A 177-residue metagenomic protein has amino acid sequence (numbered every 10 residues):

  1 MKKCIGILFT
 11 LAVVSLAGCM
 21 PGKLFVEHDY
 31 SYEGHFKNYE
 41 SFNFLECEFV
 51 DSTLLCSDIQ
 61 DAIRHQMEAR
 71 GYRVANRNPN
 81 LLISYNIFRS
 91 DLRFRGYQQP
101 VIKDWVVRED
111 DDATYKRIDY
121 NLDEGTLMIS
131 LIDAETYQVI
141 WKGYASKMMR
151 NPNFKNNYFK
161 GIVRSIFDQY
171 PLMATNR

Functional and structural regions predicted by a protein language model:
M1-I7: Bacterial N-terminal signal peptides that target proteins for export
L11-A12: Repetitive helical segments and hydrophobic/amphipathic motifs
S15-G18: C-terminal motif of bacterial Sec signal peptides marking the signal peptidase cleavage site
M20-E33, I118-T126, D133-R177: C-terminal/domain-edge helix-coil "capping" segments
H28-D29, R64-R70, T114-Y115: N-terminal post-signal-peptidase region of extra-cytosolic proteins
N38-E40, R70, P79-L81, D123-M128 (+1 more regions): Envelope-exposed proteins and targeting segments
S41-D91: N-terminal segment of the mature soluble domain
Y85-I140: Surface-exposed short loop/turn segments
